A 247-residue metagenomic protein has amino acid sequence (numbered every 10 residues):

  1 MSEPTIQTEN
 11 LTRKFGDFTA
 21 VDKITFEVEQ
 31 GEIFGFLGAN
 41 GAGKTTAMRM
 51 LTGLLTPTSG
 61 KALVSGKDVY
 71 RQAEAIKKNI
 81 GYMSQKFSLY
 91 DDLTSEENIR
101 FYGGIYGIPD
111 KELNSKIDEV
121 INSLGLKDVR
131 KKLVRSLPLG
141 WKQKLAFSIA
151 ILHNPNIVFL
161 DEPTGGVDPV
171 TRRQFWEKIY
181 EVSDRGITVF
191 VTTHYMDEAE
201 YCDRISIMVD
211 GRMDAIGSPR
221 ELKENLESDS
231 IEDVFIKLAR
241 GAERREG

Functional and structural regions predicted by a protein language model:
G60-R71, A75-I76: Conserved ABC transporter NBD signature motif
R100, G104, P109-V129: Conserved ABC ATPase "signature" region
F147: Hydrophobic anchor residue at the start of the ABC signature
V158-E162: Catalytic Walker B motif of ABC-type/P-loop ATPase nucleotide-binding domains
I216-G217: ABC ATPase "signature
